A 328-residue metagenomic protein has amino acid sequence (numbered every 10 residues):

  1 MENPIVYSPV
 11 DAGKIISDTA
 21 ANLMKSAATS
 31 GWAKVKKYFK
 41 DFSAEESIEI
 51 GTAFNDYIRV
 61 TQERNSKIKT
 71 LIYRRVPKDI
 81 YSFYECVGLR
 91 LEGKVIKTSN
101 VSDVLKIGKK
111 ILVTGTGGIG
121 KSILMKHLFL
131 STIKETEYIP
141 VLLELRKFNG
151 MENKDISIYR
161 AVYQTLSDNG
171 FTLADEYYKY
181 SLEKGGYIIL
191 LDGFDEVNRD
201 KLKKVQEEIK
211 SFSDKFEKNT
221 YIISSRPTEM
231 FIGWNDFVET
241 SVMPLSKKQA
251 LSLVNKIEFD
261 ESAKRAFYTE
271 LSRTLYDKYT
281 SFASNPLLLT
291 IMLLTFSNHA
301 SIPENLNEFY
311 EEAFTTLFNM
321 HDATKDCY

Functional and structural regions predicted by a protein language model:
N3-D326: P-loop NTPase signaling cores
